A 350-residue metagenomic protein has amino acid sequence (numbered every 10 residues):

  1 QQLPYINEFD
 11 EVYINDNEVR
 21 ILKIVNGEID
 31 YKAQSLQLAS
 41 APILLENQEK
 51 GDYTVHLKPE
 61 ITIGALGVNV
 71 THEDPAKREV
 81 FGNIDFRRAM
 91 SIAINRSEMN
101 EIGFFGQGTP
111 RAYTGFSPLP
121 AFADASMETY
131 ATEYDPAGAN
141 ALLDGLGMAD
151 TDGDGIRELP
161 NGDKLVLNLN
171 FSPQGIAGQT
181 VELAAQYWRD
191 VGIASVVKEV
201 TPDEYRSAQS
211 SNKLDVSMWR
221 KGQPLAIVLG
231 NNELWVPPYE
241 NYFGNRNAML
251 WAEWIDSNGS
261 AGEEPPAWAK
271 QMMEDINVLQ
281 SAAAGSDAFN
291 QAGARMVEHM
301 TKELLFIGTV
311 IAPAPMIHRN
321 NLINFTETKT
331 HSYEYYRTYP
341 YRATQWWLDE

Functional and structural regions predicted by a protein language model:
Q1-V19, L45-I63, G147-D152, E158-N168 (+2 more regions): Aromatic-rich, solvent-exposed beta-strand/loop patch
N7-F9, I29-A33, L183, Y187 (+1 more regions): Ligand-binding pocket segment of bilobal, Venus flytrap-like solute-binding proteins
V12-D74, S97-G103, P110, R220-Q223 (+1 more regions): Extracellular/periplasmic solute-recognition and catalytic clefts
R20-I21, F86-R87, Y205-Q209: Short, hydrophobic alpha-helical packing/hinge segments within bilobed ligand-binding/sensory domains
K32-Q34, A149-G153, R189-E204: Short, well-structured beta-strand/strand-turn elements
H56-A65, S91-A131, A137-A141, G175-Q186 (+1 more regions): Detector for C-terminal structural segments
H72-E101: Extended ligand-binding regions for polar small-molecule ligands
